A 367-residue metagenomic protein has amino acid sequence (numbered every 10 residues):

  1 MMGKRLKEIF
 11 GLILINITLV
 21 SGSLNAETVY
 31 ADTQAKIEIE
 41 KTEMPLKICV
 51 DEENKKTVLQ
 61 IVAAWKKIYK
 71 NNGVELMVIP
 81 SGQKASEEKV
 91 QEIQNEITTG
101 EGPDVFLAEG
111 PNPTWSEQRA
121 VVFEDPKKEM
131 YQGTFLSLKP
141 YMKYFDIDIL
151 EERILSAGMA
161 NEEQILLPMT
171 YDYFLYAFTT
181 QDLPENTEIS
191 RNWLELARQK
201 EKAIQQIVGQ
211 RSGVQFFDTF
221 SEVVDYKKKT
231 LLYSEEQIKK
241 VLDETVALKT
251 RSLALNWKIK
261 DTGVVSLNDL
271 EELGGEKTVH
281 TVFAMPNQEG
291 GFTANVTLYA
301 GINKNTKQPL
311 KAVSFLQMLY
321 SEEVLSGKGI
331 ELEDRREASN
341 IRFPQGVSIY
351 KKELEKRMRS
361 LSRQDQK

Functional and structural regions predicted by a protein language model:
G3-E27: Sec-dependent N-terminal signal peptides of Gram-positive bacterial secreted proteins and lipoproteins
Y30-K47, E201: Immediate post-signal peptide segment of exported/extracytoplasmic ligand-binding proteins
E40-K55, G73-P80, V105: Short, well-ordered beta-strand elements
N71-I149: Extracytoplasmic "Venus flytrap"/periplasmic binding protein-like
E117-L136, N161, E271-E289: Ligand-binding "clamshell"
Q132-G133, K139-D148, E152-A254, K304 (+1 more regions): Helix-loop-helix "hinge/cap" segment bordering the ligand-binding cleft or interdomain interface
D243-Y320, V324-I330, D334, S339-R342: Extracytoplasmic/periplasmic substrate-binding proteins
G329-K367: Long, aromatic- and glycine/proline-rich binding clefts that accommodate carbohydrate-like moieties
